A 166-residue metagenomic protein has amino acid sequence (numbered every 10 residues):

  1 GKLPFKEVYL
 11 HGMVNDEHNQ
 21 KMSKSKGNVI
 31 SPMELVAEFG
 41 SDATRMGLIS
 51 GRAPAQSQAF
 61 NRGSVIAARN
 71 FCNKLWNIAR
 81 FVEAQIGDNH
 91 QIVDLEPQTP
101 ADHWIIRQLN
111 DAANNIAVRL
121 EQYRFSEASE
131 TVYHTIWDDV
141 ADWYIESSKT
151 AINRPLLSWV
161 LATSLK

Functional and structural regions predicted by a protein language model:
K2-K166: Long, charged, mostly alpha-helical binding arms that flank functional sites
